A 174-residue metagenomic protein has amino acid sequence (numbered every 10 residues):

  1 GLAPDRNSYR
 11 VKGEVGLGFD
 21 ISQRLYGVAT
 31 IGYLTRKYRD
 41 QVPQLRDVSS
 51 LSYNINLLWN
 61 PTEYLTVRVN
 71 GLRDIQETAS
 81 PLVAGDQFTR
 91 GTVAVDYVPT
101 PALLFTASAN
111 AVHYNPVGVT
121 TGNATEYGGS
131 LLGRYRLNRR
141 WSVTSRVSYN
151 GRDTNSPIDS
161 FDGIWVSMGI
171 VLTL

Functional and structural regions predicted by a protein language model:
G1-N54, L58: Acidic, glycine-rich loop-and-beta core segments that form the ion-binding/anion-interacting portion of active sites
A3-R10, P43-S50, L82-F88, T120-E126 (+1 more regions): Replace "Gram-negative outer membrane beta-barrel proteins" with "bacterial and organellar outer membrane beta-barrel
V11, Y33-K37, G71-E77, A111-N115 (+2 more regions): Transmembrane beta-strands of outer-membrane beta-barrel pores
V11-V15, I31, L51-I55, T89-V93 (+2 more regions): Hydrophobic, lipid-facing positions within transmembrane beta-strands of outer-membrane proteins
V15-F19, Q23, W59, Y97 (+3 more regions): Residue-level signature of outer-membrane beta-barrel architecture
Q23-A29, E63-V69, P101-A107, Y135-V147: Repeated loop/turn-to-beta-strand initiation elements of outer-membrane beta-barrel proteins
V67-P116: C-terminal structural cap/anchor segments
G133-R136, S142, D162-L174: Outer-membrane beta-barrel "beta-signal"
